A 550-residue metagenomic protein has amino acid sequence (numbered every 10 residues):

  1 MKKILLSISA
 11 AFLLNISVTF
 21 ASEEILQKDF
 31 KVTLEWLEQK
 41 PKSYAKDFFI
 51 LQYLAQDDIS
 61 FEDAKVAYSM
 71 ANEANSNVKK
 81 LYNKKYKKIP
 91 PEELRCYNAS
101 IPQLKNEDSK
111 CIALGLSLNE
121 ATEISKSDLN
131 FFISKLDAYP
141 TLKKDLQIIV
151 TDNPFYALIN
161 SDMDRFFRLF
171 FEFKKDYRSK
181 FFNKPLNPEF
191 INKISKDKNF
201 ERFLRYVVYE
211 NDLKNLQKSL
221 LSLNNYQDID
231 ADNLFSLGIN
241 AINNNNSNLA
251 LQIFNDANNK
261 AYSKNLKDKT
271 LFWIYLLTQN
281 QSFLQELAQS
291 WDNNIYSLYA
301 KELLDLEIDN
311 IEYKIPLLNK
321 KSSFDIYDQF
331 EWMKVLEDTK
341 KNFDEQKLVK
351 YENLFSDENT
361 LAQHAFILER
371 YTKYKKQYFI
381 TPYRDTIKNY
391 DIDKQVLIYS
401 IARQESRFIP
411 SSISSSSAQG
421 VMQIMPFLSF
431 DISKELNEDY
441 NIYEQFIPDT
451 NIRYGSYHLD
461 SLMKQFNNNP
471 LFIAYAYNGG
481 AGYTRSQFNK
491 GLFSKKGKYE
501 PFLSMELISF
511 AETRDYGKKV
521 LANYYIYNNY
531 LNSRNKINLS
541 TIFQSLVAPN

Functional and structural regions predicted by a protein language model:
I25-K31, P41-F48, D57-K65, A71-L81 (+14 more regions): Generic helix N-cap/helix-start motif at coil->alpha-helix transitions
F190, L220-Y226, A257-N258, L287-W291 (+2 more regions): Alpha-helical solenoid scaffolds that mediate protein-protein interactions, centered on TPR/SEL1-like repeats but also
L249, N353-F408: Export/targeting segments at the very N-terminus of extracytoplasmic proteins
R384-D385, N389-S412, I424, I452-Y457 (+2 more regions): Short, functionally critical alpha-helical segments immediately adjacent to catalytic or ligand/cofactor-binding
L397-I398, S415-E438, T450-D460, G482-S486 (+2 more regions): Substrate-binding/active-site groove segments that recognize and process beta-1,4-linked N-acetyl-hexosamine
I473-S533: Catalytic and substrate-binding regions of cell-wall glycan-acting enzymes that process beta-1,4-linked
